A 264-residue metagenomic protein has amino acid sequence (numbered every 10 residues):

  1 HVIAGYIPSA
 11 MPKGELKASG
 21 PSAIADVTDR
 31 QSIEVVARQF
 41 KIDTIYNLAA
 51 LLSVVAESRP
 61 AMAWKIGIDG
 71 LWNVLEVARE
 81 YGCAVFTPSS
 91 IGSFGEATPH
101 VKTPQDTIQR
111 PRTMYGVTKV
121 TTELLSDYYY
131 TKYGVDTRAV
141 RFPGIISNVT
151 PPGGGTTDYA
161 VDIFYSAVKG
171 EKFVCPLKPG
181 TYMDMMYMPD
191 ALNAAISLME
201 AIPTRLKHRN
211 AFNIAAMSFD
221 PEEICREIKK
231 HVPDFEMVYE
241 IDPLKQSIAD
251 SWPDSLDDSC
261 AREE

Functional and structural regions predicted by a protein language model:
V2-P12: Conserved glycine-rich Rossmann-like NAD(P)H-binding loop of the short-chain dehydrogenase/reductase
K17-D29: Rossmann-fold cofactor-recognition segment
V27-I66: NAD(P)H-binding glycine-rich loop region in Rossmannoid oxidoreductase-like domains and their noncatalytic homologs
K41, N47, W72-M114: Conserved Rossmann-fold NAD(P)-dependent oxidoreductase catalytic core, especially the SDR/UDP-sugar
K65-I66, T103, R110-T121, Y159: The catalytic Tyr-X3-Lys active-site helix of short-chain dehydrogenase/reductase
I68-V74, T118-S126: Conserved catalytic Lys-bearing alpha helix of Rossmann-like short-chain dehydrogenase/reductases
D127-Y182, M188-L192: NAD(P)-dependent short-chain dehydrogenase/reductase
P176-K178, D184-E264: C-terminal substrate-binding subdomain of Rossmann-fold SDR/epimerase-dehydratase oxidoreductases
